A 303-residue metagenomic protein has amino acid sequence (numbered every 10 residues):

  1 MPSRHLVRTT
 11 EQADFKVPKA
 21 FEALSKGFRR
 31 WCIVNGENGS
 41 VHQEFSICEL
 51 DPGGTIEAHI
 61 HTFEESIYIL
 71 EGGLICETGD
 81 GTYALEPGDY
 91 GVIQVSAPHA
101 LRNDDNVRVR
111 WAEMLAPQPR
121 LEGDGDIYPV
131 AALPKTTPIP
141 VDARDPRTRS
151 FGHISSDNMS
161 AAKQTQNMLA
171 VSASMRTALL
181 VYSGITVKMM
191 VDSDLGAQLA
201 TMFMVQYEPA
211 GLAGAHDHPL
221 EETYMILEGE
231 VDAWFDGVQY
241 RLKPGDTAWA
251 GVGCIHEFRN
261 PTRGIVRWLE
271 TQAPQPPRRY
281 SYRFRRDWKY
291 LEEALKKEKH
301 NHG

Functional and structural regions predicted by a protein language model:
M1-H42, D126-L199, R283-G303: A short, N-terminal "cap"/entry segment at the start of jelly-roll beta-barrel domains of the cupin/DSBH fold
G27-V34, S46-H61, G184-V187, F203-H218: Conserved short histidine dyad/triad with adjacent acidic residue
S46-C48, M202-V205, G214, V231-A233 (+4 more regions): A structural feature that tracks compact, well-ordered secondary-structure segments with a strong bias toward
F63-I75, G79, P219-D232, D236: Glycine- and acidic-residue-biased ligand/ion/polar-headgroup-sensing regions
D80-V95, G237-G253: Short acidic-glycine-tyrosine-enriched beta hairpin
V92, N106-G123, W249, R263-Y282: A short hydrophobic beta-strand segment most commonly corresponding to one strand of the jelly-roll/cupin
R102-D104, R259-P261: Asparagine-centered strand-capping/turn motif at beta-strand->loop junctions
